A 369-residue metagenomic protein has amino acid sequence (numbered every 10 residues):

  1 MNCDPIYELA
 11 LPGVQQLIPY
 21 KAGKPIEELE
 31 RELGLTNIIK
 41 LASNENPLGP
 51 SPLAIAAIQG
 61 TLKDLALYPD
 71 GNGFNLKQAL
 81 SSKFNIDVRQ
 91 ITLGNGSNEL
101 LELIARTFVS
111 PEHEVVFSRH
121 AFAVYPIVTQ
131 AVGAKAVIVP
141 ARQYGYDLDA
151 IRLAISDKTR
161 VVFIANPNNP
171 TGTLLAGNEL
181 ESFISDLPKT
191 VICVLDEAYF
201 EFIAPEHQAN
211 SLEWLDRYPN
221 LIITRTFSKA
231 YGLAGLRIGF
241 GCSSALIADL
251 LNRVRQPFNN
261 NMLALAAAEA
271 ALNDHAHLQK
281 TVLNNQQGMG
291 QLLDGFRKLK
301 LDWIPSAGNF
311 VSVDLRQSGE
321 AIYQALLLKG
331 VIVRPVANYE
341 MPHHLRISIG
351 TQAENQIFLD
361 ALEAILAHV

Functional and structural regions predicted by a protein language model:
N2-L67: N-terminal "arm"/small-domain region of PLP-dependent enzymes with the aminotransferase-like
N37, D87-I91, P111-E114, K158 (+4 more regions): Short acidic capping loops at alpha-helix termini that bridge into adjacent secondary structure
S51, N72, N220-I304: PLP-dependent aminotransferase class I/II
A66-E114, V132: Phosphate-binding glycine-rich loop
T107-I164: PLP-dependent aminotransferase-like
L148-K158, P170-C193, E197-S228: Active-site pre-lysine segment of PLP-dependent enzymes
Q286, G295-K329: Conserved PLP-binding catalytic core of the aspartate aminotransferase-like
A325-K329, V333-R334, N338-V369: PLP-dependent enzyme catalytic core of the Aspartate aminotransferase-like
